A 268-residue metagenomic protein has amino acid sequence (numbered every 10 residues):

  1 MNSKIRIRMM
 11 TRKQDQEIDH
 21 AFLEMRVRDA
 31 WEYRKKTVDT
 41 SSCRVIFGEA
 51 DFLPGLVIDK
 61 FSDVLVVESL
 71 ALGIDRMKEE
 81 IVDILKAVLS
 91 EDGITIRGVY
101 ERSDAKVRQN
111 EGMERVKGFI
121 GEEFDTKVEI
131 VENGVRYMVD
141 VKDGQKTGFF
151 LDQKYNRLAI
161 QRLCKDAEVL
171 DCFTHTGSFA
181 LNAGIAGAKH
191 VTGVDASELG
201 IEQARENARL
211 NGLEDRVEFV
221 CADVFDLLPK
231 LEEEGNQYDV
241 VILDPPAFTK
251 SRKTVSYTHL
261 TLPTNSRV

Functional and structural regions predicted by a protein language model:
M1-S62: Non-catalytic accessory regions of SAM-dependent methyltransferases
E49-D59, K78-F149: Non-catalytic substrate-recognition/targeting regions of SAM-dependent transferases
A167-F173: Conserved class I S-adenosyl-L-methionine
S178-G187: Conserved SAM-binding loop of SAM-dependent methyltransferases across substrates and taxa, primarily the Class I
H190-D195: Conserved SAM-binding motif I beta-strand of class I
E202-N236: S-adenosyl-L-methionine
Y238-L243: Short SAM/SAH-binding signature in class I
T258-T264: Conserved small/polar residues in nucleotide/adenosyl-binding loops
